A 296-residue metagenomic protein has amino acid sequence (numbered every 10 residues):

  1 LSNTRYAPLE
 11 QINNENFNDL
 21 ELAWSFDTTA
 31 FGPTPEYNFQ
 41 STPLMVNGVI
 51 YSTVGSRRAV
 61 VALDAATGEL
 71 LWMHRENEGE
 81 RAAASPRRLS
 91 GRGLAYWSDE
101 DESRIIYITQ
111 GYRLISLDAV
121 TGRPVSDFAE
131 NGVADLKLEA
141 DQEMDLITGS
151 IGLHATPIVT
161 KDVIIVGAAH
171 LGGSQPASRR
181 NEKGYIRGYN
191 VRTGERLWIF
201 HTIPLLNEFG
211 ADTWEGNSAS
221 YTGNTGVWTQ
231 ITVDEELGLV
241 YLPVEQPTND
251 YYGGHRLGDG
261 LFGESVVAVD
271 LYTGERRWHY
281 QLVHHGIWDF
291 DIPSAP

Functional and structural regions predicted by a protein language model:
L1, E36-G55, A59, S85-R113 (+5 more regions): Repeat-blade elements of multi-bladed beta-propeller folds
L1-T29, M45: Mature N-terminal segment immediately following signal peptide/propeptide cleavage in secreted/periplasmic
S2-P8, P124, E130, T248: Glycine-rich, flexible loop/turn motifs
R5, I50, A95, G188 (+1 more regions): Intrinsically disordered, low-complexity N-terminal regions enriched in serine/proline/glycine with scattered basic
N16-T29, V60-A84, D101, L114-T148 (+3 more regions): Extracytoplasmic/lumenal domain signature
G32: Short surface loop/edge beta-strand patches of beta-sandwich-type extracellular domains that form ligand-contact sites
